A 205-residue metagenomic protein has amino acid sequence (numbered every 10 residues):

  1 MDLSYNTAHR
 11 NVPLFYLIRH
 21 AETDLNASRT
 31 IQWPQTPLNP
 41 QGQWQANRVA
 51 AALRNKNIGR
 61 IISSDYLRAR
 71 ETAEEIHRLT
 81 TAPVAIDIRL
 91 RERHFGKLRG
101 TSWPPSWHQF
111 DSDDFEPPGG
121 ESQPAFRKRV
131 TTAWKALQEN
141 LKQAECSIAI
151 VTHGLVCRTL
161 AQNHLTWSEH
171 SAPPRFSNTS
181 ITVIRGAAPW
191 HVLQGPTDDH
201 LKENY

Functional and structural regions predicted by a protein language model:
R10, F15-T80: Active-site-proximal alpha-helix that buttresses catalytic centers in soluble enzyme cores
F15, C146-G154: Generic beta-sheet signal
T23, V156-C157: Short active-site segment of divalent metal-dependent hydrolases/proteases that encodes the spacing between
T36-P37, R78-T132, L193-G195, Y205: Phosphate-handling substructures
N55-N57, L137-C146: Glycine-rich phosphate-binding loop signature in dinucleotide/nucleotide-binding domains
N57-R89, R185-Y205: Conserved histidine-centered catalytic loops in small-molecule metabolism enzymes
S63-S64, K128, V151-T152: Short beta-strand scaffold positions
W167-H191: Domain-level recognition of soluble alpha/beta enzyme cores, biased toward histidine phosphatases/phosphomutases
